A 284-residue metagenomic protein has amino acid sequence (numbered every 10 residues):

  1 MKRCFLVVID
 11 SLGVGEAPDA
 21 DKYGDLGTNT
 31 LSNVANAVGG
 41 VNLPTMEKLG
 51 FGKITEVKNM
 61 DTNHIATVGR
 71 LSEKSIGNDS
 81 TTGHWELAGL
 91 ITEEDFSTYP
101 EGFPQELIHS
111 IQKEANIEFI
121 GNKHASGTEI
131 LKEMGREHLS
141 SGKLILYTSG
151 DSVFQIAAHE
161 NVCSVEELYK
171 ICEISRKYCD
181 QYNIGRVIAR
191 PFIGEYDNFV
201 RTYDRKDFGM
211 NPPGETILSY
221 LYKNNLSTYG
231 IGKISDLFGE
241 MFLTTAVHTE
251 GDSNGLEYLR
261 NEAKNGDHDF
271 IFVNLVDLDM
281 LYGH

Functional and structural regions predicted by a protein language model:
M1-F5: Extreme N-terminal starter segment of soluble prokaryotic enzymes
L6-V7, L87, G230, V273: Structural beta-sheet core signal
V7, L26-N29, T82, E106 (+4 more regions): Generic recognition of stable, solvent-exposed alpha-helical segments in well-folded globular domains
S11-H159, C163-E166, R190, N198: Active-site nucleophile/metal-coordination loop of metallo-enzymes that catalyze phosphate/sulfate and related
S110, K170-I174, T216-K223: Amphipathic alpha-helical segments that form well-ordered structural scaffolds and often line/cohere around active
S126-I130, V165-I174, G209-P213: Active-site glycine-rich loop that binds ribose-phosphate moieties when present
S140-T148, S152-V153, C179-H284: Anion-binding catalytic surfaces of enzymes that hydrolyze or transfer phosphate/sulfate esters
Q155-N183: Charged, low-complexity intrinsically disordered tails and linkers
